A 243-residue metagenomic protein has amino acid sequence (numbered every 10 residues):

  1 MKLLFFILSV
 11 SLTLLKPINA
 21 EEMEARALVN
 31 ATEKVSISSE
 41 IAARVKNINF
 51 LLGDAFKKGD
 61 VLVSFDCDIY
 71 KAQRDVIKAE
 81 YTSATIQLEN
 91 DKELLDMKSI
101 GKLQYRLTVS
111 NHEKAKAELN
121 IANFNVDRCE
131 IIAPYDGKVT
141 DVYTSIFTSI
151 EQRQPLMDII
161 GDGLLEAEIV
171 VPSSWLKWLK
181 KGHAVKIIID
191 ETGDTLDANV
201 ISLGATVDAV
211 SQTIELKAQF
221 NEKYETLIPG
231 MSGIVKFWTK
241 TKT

Functional and structural regions predicted by a protein language model:
L4-L14: Sec-dependent N-terminal signal peptides
L12-A42, I201-S202, I228, G233: N-terminal beta-strand block that forms a small beta-sandwich/beta-barrel module immediately after a flexible targeting
A20-E24, I132-A133, I188-D197: Short coil-to-beta-strand transition motifs
L28-N30, A42, K46-L51, A55-V61 (+4 more regions): Surface-exposed patches in structured soluble domains
S64-V76, G163, E168, D194-N199 (+1 more regions): Short, Lys/Arg- and Gly-enriched loop/turn segments at beta-strand edges
I69-F124, V142, S211: Alpha-helical coiled-coil segments
T140-V142, T195-T243: Structural microfeature recognizing short secondary-structure transition sites
D162, H183-D197, E225: Low-complexity, intrinsically disordered, polar/proline/glycine/glutamine-rich protein-protein interaction regions
